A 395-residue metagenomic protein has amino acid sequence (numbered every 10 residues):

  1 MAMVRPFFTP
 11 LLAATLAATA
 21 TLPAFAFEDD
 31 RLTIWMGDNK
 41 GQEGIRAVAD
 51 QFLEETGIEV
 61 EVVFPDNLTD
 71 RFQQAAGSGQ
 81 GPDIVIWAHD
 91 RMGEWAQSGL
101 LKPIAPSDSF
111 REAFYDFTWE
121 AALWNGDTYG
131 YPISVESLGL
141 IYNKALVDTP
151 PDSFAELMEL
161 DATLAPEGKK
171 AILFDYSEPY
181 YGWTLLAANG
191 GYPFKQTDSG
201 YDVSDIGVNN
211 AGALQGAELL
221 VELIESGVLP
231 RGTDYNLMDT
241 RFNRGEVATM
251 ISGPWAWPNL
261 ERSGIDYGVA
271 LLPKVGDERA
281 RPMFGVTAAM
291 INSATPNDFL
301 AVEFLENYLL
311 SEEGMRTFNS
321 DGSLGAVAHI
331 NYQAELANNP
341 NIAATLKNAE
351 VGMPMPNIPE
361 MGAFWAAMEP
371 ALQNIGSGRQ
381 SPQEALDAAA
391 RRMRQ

Functional and structural regions predicted by a protein language model:
A13, F25-E94, D108, G276 (+4 more regions): Conserved N-terminal structural module of periplasmic/extracytoplasmic solute-binding proteins
R31, N348-Q395: Conserved C-terminal helix/tail region of periplasmic/extracytoplasmic solute-binding proteins
T33, D50, E55, G126 (+6 more regions): Extracytoplasmic/periplasmic substrate-recognition and gating elements
F64-F72, D90, E156, P230-R244: Short helix-initiation/N-cap motifs at beta->coil->alpha
H89-G139, T149, F154-M158, G268-A270 (+1 more regions): Hinge/lid segment of periplasmic solute-binding proteins
Y129-I133, L138, M158-D205, V247: Extracytoplasmic/periplasmic solute-binding protein
D161, D202-G232: Glycine-centered hinge/linker elements that transmit conformational signals in sensory and ligand-binding systems
A270, N319-A367: Long, aromatic- and glycine/proline-rich binding clefts that accommodate carbohydrate-like moieties
